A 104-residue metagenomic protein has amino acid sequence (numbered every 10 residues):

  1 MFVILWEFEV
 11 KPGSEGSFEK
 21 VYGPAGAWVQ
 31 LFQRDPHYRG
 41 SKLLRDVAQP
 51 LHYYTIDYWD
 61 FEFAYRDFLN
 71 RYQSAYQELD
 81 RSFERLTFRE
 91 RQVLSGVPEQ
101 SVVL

Functional and structural regions predicted by a protein language model:
F2-E9, G40-R71: Short, well-ordered beta-strand segments in beta-rich or mixed alpha/beta enzyme and ligand-binding folds
I4-F8, S17-F18, V93: Short acidic/polar alpha-helix capping motifs at helix-coil junctions
V10, S14, Q30-Q33: Short coil/turn residues that cap or connect secondary-structure elements
G13-E19, A64-D67: Short, conserved charged micro-motifs
G23-G40, Y58-V93: An amphipathic, aromatic/His-enriched active-site/gating alpha helix that lines ligand/cofactor pockets
R45, Q92-V97: A general secondary-structure junction signal
G96-L104: Short, low-order "capping/linker" segments at domain edges
